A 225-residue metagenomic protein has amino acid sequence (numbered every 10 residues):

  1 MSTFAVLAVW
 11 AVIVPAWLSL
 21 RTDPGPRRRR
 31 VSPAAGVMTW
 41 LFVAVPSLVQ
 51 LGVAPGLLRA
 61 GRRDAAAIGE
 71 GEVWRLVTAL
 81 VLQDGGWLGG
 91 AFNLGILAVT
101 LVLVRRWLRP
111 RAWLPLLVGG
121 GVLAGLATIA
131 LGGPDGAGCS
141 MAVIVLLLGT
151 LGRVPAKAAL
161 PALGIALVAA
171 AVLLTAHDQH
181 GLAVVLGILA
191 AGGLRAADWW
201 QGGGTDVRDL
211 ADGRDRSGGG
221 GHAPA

Functional and structural regions predicted by a protein language model:
M1-R29, A170-A225: C-terminal transmembrane module of polytopic alpha-helical membrane proteins
S2-W10, R27-L41, G71-W74, P155-H177: Aromatic-enriched alpha-helical transmembrane segments of multi-pass intramembrane proteins
S32-L114, G133: N-terminal TM1-TM2 helical hairpin plus the immediately adjacent luminal interfacial "cap"
F42-L51, G120-I129, G164-H177: Aromatic-anchored segments of alpha-helical transmembrane domains
L101, L148-R153, G187-R195: Hydrophobic transmembrane alpha-helices
R105-A112, T150-P161: Membrane-helix interface "capping/anchor" motifs
W113-S140: Hydrophobic alpha-helical transmembrane segments of integral membrane proteins
A130-R153, Q179: Membrane-interface micro-motifs in multi-pass membrane enzymes
